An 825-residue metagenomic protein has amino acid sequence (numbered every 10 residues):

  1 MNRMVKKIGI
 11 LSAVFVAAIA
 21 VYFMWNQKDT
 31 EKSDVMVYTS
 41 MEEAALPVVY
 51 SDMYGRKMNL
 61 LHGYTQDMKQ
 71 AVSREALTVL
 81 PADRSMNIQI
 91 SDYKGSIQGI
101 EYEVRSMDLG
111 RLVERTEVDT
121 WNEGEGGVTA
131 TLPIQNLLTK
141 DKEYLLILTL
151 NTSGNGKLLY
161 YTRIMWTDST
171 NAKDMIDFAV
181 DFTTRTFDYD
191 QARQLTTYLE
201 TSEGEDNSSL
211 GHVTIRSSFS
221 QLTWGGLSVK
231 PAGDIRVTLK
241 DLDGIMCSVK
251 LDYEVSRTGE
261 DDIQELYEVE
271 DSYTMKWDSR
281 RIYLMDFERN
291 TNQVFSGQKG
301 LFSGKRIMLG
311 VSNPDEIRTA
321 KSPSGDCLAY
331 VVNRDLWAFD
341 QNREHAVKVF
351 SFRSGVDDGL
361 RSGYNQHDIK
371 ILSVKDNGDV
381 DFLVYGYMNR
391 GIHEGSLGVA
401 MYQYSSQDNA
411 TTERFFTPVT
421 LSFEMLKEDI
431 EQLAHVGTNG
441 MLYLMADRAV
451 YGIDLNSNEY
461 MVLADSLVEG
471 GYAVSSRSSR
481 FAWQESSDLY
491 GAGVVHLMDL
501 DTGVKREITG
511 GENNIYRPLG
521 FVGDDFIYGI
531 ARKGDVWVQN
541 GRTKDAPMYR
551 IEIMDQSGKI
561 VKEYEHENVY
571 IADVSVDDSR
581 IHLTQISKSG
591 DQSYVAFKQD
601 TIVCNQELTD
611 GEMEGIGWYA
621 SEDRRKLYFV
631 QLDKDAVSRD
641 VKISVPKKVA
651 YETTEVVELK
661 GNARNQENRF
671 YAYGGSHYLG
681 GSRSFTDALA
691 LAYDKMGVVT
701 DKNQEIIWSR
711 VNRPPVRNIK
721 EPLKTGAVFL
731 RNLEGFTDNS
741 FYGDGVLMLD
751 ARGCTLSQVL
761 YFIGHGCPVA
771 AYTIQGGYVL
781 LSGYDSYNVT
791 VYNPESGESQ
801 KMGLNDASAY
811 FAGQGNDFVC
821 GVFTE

Functional and structural regions predicted by a protein language model:
M1-V16, M24: N-terminal Sec-pathway targeting helices
V16, A20-E31, A71-N87, G99-E125 (+3 more regions): Surface-exposed, charged secondary-structure patches
N26-A45: Ser/Thr/Pro/Gly-rich low-complexity linker/stalk segments immediately outside membranes or between
T39-E103, M107-V113, L146-S153, K157-L227 (+13 more regions): Core segments of small alpha/beta cavity-forming domains
E114-E117, F287, A346-G355, T411-V419 (+3 more regions): Beta-propeller fold detector
Y144-L146, D241-S256, G378-V384, F526-A531 (+2 more regions): A short hydrophobic beta-strand element
Q341-E344, Q407, D454-N458, D499-G503 (+1 more regions): Short loop/turn segments that connect beta-strands within beta-propeller blades
V716-E825: Conserved active-site-adjacent core of cysteine acyl-enzyme catalytic domains
